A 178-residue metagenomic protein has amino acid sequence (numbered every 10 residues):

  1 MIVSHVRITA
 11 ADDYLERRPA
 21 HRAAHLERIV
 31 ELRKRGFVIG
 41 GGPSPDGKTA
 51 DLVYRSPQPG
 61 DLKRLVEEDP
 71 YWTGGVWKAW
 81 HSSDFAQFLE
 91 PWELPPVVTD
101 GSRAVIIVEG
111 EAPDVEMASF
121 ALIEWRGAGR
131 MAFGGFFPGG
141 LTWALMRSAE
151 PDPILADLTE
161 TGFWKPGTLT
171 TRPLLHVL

Functional and structural regions predicted by a protein language model:
M1-L178: Conserved, structured core segments of small domains
